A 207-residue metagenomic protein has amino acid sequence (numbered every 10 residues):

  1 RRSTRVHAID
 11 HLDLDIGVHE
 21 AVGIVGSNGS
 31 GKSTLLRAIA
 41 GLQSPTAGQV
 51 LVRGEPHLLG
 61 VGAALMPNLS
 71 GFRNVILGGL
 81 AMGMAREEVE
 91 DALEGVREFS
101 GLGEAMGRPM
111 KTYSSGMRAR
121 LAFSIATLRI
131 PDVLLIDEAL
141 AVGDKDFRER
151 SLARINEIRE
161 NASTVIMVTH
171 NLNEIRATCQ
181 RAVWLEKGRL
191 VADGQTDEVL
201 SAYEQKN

Functional and structural regions predicted by a protein language model:
V18-A81: ABC ATPase nucleotide-binding domain signature region
R86, E90, V96-T112: Conserved ABC nucleotide-binding domain
R148-N161: Helical segment within the ABC ATPase nucleotide-binding domain
T169-H170: H-loop/switch region of ABC-family ATPase nucleotide-binding domains
I175-A177: A short, surface-exposed alpha-helical micro-motif characterized by mixed small hydrophobic and charged/polar residues
D193-G194: ABC ATPase "signature
